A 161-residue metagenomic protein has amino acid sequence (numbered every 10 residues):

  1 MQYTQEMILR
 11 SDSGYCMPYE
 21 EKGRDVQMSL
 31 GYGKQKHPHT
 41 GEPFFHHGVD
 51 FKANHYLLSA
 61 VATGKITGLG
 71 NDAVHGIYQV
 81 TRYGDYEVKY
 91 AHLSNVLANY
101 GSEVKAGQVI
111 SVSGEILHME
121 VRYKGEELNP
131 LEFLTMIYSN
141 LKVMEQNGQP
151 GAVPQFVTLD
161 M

Functional and structural regions predicted by a protein language model:
M1-I77, K105-A106, Q149-M161: Surface-exposed, glycine-biased beta-strand/turn segments
G23, T40, A98, L141-K142: Amphipathic alpha-helical interaction segments
M28, Q79-R82, Y100-D160: Conserved, short, structured surface segments that act as functional micro-motifs
G31-G33, N54, R82-G84, L93 (+1 more regions): Generic beta-structure capping elements
K36, A53-H55, L97, E132 (+1 more regions): Solvent-exposed, flexible loop/coil residues
F44-H47, A60-L97, E115-V121: Zn2+-dependent peptidoglycan hydrolase active-site motif and core
Y56, Y86-E87, E126: Short acidic/polar mixed-charge low-complexity motifs
